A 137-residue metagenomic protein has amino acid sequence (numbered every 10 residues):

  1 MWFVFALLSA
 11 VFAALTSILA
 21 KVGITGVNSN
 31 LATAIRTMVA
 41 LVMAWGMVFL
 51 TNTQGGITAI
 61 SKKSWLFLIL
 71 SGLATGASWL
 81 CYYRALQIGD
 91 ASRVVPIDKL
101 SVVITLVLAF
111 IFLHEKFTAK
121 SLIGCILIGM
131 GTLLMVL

Functional and structural regions predicted by a protein language model:
M1-L31: Glycine-/small-residue-enriched transmembrane alpha-helix faces in small-molecule transporters and effluxers
M1-L8, V27, A40-L68, W79-I88 (+1 more regions): Membrane-interface interhelical linkers
V4, L8-V11, I35-V39, L66 (+3 more regions): Hydrophobic residues within alpha-helical transmembrane segments of multi-pass solute transporters/permease subunits
F5, F12, L19, A74-A77 (+4 more regions): Hydrophobic residues within membrane-embedded alpha-helical segments of Major Facilitator Superfamily
G23, A32, A85, I111-L113: Hydrophobic/aromatic residues within transmembrane alpha-helices of multi-pass small-molecule transporters
L31-M38, Q87-I104: Helix-helix packing/entry segments at the starts of transmembrane helices
A44, K120-V136: Hydrophobic transmembrane alpha-helices of multi-pass small-molecule transport proteins
V102-L122: C-terminal transmembrane-helix exit sites in multi-pass transporters
